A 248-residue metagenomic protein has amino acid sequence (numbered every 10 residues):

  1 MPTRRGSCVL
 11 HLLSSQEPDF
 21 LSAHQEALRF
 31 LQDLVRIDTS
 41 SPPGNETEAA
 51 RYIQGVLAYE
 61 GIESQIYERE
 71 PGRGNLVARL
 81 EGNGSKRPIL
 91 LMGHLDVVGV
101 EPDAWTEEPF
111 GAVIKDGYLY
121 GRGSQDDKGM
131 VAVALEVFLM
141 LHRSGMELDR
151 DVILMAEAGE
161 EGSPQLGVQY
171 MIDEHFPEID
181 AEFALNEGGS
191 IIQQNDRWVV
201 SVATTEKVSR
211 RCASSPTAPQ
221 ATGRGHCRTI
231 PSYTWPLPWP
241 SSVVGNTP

Functional and structural regions predicted by a protein language model:
L12-S124, L141-R150: Acidic/His- and Gly-rich active-site-bordering loop/insert found across diverse amide/peptide-bond hydrolases
L28-L31, T47-A50, Q54, V131 (+4 more regions): Extracytoplasmic/secreted envelope proteins and their assembly/folding machinery, especially bacterial periplasmic
R73, K86, E107, D149 (+3 more regions): Short, solvent-exposed loop/turn segments at the edges of secondary structure
L119, Q125-V202: Acidic/histidine-rich catalytic neighborhood of metal-dependent amide-processing enzymes
F176, S190-D196, A203-T205, S209 (+1 more regions): Acidic-enriched catalytic cores of C-N bond-cleaving enzymes acting on peptides and small amides
D196-W198, S215-T222: Flexible glycine/proline-enriched surface loops and loop-helix/loop-strand junctions
